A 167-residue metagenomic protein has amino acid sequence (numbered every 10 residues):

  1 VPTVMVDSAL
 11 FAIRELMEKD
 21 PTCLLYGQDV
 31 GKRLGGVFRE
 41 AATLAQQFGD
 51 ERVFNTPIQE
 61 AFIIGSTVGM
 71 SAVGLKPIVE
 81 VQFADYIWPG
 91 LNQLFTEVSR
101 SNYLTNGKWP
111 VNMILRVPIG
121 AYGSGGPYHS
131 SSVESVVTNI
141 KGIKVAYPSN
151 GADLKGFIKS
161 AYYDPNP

Functional and structural regions predicted by a protein language model:
V1-N166: Thiamine diphosphate
